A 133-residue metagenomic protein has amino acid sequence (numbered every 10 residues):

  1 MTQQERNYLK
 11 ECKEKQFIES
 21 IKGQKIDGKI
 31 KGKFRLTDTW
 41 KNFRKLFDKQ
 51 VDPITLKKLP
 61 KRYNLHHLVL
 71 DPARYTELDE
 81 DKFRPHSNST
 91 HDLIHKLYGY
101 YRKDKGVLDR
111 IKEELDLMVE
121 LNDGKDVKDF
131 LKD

Functional and structural regions predicted by a protein language model:
T2-P53, R74-Y75: Short, charged surface segments at domain edges that flank catalytic/cofactor-binding sites
R6, E19, I26, K41 (+8 more regions): Intrinsic-disorder/low-complexity regions
E11, K58-K61, L117, D133: Generic detector of low-complexity/intrinsically disordered segments and short hydrophobic N-terminal stretches
G32, N42-L46, K57, E113 (+2 more regions): Charged/polar, solvent-exposed surface patches and flexible loops
P53-N88, L93-K105: Histidine-centered nuclease catalytic patch
E80-D81, K96-D133: A detector for short metal-coordination/catalytic motifs
